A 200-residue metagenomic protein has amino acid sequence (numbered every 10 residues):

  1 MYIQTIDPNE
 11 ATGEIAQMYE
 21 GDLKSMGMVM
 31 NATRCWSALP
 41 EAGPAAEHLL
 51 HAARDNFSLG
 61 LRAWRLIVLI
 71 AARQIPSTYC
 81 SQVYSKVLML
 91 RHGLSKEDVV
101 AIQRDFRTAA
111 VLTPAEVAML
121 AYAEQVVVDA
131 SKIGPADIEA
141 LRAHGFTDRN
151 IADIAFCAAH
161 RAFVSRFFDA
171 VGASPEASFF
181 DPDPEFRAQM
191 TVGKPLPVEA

Functional and structural regions predicted by a protein language model:
M1-A200: Hydrophobic alpha-helical segments
